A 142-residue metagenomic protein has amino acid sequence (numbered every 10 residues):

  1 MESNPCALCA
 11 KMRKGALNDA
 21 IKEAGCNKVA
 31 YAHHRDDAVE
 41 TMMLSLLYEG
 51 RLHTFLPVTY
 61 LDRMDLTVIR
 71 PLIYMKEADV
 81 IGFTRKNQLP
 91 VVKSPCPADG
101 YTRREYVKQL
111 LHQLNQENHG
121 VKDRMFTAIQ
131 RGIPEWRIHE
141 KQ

Functional and structural regions predicted by a protein language model:
M1-C6: Surface-exposed cleft-lining segments at the edges of enzyme active sites
A7-D79, M125: Active-site adenylate/phosphate-handling loop in enzymes that bind or generate adenylated species
H53-Q142: ATP/NTP-dependent adenylation/nucleotidyl-transfer catalytic domains that generate, transfer, or process NMP-activated
